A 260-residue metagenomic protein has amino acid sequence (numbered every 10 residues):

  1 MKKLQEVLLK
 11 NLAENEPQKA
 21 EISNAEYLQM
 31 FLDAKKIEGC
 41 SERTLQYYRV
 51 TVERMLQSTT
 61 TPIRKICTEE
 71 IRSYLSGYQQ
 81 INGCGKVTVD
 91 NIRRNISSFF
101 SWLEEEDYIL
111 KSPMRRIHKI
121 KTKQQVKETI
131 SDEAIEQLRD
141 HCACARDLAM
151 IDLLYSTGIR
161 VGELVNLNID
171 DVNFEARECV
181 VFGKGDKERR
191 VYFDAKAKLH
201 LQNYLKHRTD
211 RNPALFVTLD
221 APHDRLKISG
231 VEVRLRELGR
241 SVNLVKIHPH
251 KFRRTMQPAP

Functional and structural regions predicted by a protein language model:
N11-Q18, E26-V126: N-terminal core-binding DNA-recognition domain of tyrosine recombinases/integrases
Q29-L32, E53-L56, R72-S76, A143 (+3 more regions): Amphipathic, well-packed alpha-helical segments that form the structural scaffold of globular domains
E53, S97, L148-G162, E178-C179 (+1 more regions): Short pre-functional
I109, K121-Q124, D132-V161, G185-K187: Basic, Lys/Arg- and aromatic-enriched nucleic-acid-binding interface segment
I135, D147-L148, I228, E232 (+1 more regions): Short, leucine-enriched amphipathic alpha-helices that occur as contiguous helical runs
T157, N166-N203: Conserved tyrosine-mediated DNA breakage-rejoining catalytic core shared by Y-recombinases
D194-V245: Active-site/catalytic core of tyrosine-dependent DNA strand-transfer enzymes
V245-P260: Short basic/aromatic active-site micro-motif
